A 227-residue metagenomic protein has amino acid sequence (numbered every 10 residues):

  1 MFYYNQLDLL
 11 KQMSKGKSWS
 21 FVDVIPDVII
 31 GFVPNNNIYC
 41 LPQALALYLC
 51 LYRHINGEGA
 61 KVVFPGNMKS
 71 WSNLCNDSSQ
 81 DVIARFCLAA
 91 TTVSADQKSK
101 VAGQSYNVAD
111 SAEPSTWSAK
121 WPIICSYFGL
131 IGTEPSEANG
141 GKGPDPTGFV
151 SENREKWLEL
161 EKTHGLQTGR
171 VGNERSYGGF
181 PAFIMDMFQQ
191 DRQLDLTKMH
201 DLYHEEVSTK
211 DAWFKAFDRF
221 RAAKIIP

Functional and structural regions predicted by a protein language model:
M1-F2, V22: Conserved Rossmann-fold NAD(P)-dependent oxidoreductase catalytic core, especially the SDR/UDP-sugar
F2-N5, M68-S94, K100, Q104-N107: Substrate-positioning beta->alpha
D8-Y39, K100: Conserved beta-loop-beta element that borders a ligand/cofactor-binding pocket
D27-P42, G66-D81: Glycine-rich "substrate-gating" loop/helix at the edge of Rossmann-like oxidoreductase active sites
I29, L45-M68, I131: A short C-terminal helix-loop "cap" of Rossmann-like NAD(P)-dependent dehydrogenase/epimerase domains
F86-A182, L196, D201, F217-I225: Mid/C-terminal beta-alpha module of Rossmann-like enzyme folds, strongest in SDR-family dehydrogenases/epimerases
F183-L196, D211-W213: Active-site loop of classical SDR/Rossmann-like NAD(P)-dependent oxidoreductases, centered on the catalytic Tyr-X3-Lys
